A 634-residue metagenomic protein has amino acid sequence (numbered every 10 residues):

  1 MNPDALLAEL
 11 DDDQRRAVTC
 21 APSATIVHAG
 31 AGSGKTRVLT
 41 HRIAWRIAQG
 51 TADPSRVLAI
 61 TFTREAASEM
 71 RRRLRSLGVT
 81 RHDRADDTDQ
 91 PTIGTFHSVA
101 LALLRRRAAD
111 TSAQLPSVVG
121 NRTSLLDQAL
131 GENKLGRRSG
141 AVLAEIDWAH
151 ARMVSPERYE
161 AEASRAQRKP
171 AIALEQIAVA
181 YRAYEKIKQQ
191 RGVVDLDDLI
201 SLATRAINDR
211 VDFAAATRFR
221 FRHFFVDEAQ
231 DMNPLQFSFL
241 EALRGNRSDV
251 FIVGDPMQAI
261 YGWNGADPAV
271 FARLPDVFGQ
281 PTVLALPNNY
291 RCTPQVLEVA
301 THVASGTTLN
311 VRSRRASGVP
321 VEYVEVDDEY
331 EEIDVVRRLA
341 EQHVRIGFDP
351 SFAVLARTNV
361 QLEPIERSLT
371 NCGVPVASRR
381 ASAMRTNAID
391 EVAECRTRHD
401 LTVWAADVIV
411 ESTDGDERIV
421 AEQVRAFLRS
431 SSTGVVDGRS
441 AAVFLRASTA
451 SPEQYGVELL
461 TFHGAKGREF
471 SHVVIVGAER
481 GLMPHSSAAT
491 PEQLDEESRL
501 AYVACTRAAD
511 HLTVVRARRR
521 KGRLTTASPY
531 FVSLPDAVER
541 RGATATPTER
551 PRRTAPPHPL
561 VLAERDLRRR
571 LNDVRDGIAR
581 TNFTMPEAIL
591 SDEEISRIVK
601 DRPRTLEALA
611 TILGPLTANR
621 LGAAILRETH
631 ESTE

Functional and structural regions predicted by a protein language model:
M1-S112, A215, E298-T301, T506: P-loop NTPase Walker
M1-S33, R37-Q49, S55, R158 (+6 more regions): Helicase P-loop NTPase motor core of nucleic-acid translocases
A8-T19, S23-H28, V38, L58-A59 (+5 more regions): Conserved helicase NTPase motor core
A21, T88-Q90, A109-D197, F221 (+2 more regions): ATP-hydrolysis module of ASCE/P-loop NTPase motor domains, specifically the Walker B Asp-Glu catalytic pair
V27, A31-L39, I43, P54 (+2 more regions): Helicase P-loop NTPase motor core
D83-L103, N121, C372-C395: Conserved beta-strand -> loop -> alpha-helix junction used to position metal-binding or nucleic-acid-contacting
H223, S368, R385-R541: Conserved helicase C-terminal RecA-like lobe
K521-E634: Accessory DNA-binding and partner-docking regions appended to nucleic-acid-acting proteins, especially the terminal
